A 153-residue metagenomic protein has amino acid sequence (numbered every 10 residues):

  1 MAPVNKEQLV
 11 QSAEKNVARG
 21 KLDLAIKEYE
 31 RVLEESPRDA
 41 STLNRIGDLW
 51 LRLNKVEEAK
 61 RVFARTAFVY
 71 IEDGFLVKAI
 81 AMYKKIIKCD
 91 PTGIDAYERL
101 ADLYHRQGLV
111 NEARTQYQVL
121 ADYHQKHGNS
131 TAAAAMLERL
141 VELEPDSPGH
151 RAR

Functional and structural regions predicted by a protein language model:
M1-R153: Repeat-based scaffolding regions
